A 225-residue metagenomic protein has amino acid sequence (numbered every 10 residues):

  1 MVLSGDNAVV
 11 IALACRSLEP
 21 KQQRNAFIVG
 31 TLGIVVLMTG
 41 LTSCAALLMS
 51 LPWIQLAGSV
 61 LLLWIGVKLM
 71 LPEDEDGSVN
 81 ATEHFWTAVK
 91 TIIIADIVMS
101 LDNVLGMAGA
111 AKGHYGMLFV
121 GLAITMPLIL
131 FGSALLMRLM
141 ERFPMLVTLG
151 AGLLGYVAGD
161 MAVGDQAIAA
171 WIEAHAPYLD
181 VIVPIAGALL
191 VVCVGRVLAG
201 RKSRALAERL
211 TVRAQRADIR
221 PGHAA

Functional and structural regions predicted by a protein language model:
M1-A225: Multi-pass alpha-helical transmembrane bundle typical of ion/small-solute transporters and intramembrane aspartyl
